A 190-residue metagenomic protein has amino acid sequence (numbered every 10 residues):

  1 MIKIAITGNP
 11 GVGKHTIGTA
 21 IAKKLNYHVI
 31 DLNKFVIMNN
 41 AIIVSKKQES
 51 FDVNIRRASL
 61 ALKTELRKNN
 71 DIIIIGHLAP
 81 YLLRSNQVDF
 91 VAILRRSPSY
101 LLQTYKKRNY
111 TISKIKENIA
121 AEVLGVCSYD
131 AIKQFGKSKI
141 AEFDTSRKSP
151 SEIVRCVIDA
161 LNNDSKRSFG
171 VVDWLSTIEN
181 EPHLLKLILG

Functional and structural regions predicted by a protein language model:
I6: Hydrophobic anchor at the beta1->P-loop junction of P-loop NTPases
N9: P-loop (Walker A) phosphate-binding loop of NTP-binding proteins
V12: ATP-binding Walker
H15: Walker A/P-loop
H28-L83, S176-E179, H183: ATP-dependent small-molecule kinase phosphotransfer cores that center on conserved nucleotide phosphate-binding segments
N86-N109, N118: Conserved phosphate-donor/acceptor-positioning beta-strand/loop module used by diverse small-molecule
I132-G190: NTP-dependent small-molecule kinase module
